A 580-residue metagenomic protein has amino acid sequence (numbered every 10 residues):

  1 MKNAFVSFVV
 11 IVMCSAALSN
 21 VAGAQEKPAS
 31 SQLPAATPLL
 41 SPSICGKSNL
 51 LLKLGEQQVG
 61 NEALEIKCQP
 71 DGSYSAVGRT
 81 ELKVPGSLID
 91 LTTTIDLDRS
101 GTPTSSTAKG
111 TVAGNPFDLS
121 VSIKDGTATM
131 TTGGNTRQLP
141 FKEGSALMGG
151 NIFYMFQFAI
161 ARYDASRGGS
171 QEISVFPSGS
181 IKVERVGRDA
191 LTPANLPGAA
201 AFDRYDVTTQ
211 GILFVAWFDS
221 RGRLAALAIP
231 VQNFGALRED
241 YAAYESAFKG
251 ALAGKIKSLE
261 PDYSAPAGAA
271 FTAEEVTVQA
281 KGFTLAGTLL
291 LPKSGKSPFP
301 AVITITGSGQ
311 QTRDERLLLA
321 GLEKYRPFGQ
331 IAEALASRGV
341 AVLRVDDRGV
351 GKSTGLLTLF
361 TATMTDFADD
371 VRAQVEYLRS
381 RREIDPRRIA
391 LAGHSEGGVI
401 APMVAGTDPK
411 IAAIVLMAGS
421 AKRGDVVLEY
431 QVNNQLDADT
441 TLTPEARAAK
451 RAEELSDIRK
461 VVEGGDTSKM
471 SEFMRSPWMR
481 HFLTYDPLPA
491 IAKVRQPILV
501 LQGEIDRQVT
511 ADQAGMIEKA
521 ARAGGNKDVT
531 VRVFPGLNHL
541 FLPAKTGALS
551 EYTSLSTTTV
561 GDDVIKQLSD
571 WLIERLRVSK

Functional and structural regions predicted by a protein language model:
P42-C45, V59, V112-F202, A228: Solvent-exposed helix/loop surface patches that form functional interfaces
Q171, T407, A413-K493: Accessory cap/linker subdomain of secreted extracellular hydrolases
S258-S297, A301: N-terminal cap/lid segment of alpha/beta-hydrolase-fold proteins
S294-P298, V302-A334: Short, surface-exposed "cap/lid" segments of acyl-processing enzymes
R326-P327, F360-R382: Alpha/beta-hydrolase active-site loop
A373-D437: Primarily recognizes the serine-hydrolase "nucleophile elbow" in alpha/beta-hydrolase and SGNH/GDSL folds
V494, V500-Q502: Short beta-strand/loop motif that positions the catalytic acidic residue of the alpha/beta-hydrolase fold
L540, T546-K580: Catalytic active-site module of serine/aspartate enzymes centered on a nucleophile-bearing elbow/loop
